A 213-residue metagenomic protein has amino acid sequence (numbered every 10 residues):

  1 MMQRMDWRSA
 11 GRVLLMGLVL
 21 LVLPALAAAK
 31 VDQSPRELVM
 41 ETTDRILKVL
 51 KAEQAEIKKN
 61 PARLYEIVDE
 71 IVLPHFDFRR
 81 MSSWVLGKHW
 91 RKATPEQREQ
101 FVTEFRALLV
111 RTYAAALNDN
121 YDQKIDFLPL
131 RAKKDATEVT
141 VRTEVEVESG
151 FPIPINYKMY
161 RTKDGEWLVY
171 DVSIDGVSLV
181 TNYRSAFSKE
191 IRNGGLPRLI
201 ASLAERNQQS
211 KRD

Functional and structural regions predicted by a protein language model:
M2-L15: Bacterial N-terminal signal peptides that target proteins for export
V22-P24: N-terminal signal peptide c-region/cleavage motif recognized by signal peptidases
A27-V31: Boundary at the C-terminal end of the N-terminal hydrophobic targeting segment
D32-Y113: Early exported N-terminus immediately downstream of N-terminal targeting peptides
K48, A52-A55, K59, R63 (+7 more regions): Surface-exposed, polar/charged faces of alpha-helical domains in mature secreted/periplasmic/lumenal proteins
R111-I153, R206-D213: Surface-exposed, charged secondary-structure patches
P152-P154, K158-T181: Short beta-strand edge/turn micro-motifs at domain boundaries
D171-D213: Low-complexity, intrinsically disordered terminal/linker segments enriched in charged and Gly/Pro repeats
